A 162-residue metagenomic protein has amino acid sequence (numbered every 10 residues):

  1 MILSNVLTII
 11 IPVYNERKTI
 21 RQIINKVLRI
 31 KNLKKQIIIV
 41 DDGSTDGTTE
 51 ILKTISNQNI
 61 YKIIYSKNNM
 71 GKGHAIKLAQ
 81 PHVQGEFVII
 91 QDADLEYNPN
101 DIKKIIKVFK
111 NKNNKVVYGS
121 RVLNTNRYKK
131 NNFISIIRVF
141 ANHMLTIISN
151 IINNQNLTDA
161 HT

Functional and structural regions predicted by a protein language model:
V6-T8, Q36: Cell-envelope/extracellular polymer assembly enzymes that use nucleotide-activated donors
E16-R29: Short, well-formed alpha-helical segments that are part of the catalytic scaffolds of diverse glycosyltransferases
E16-T19, S44, K72, N98: Donor nucleotide-sugar binding loop of glycosyltransferases
K35-I38, T49-H82: Conserved donor nucleotide-binding strand/loop of the catalytic core
D41-E50, L95: A conserved acidic beta->alpha catalytic loop
S66, Q91-A93: Catalytic metal- and UDP-sugar-binding loop of GT-A-like glycosyltransferases, i.e., residues flanking the conserved
S66-H82, P99-T162: Acceptor/aglycone-binding surface of glycosyltransferases and processive sugar-polymer synthases
V88: Short aromatic/hydrophobic "clamp" motif used to bind/position activated sugar donors
